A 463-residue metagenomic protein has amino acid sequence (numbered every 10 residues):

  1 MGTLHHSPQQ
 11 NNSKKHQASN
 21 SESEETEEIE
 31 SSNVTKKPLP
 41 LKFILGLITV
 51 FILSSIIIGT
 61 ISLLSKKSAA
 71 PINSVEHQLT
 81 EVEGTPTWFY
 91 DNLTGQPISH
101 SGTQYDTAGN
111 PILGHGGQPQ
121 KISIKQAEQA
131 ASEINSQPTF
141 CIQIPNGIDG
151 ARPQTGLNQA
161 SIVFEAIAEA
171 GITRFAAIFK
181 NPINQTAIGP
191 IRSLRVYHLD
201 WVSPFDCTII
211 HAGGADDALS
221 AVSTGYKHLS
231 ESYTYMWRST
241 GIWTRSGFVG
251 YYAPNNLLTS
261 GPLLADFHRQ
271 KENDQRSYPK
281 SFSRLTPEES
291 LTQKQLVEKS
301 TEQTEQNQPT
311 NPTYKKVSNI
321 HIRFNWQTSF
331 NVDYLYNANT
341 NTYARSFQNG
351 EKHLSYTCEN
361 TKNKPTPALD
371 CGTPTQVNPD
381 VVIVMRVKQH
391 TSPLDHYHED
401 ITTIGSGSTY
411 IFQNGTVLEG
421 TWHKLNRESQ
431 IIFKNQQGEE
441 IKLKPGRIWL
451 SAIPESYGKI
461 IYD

Functional and structural regions predicted by a protein language model:
M1-L39: N-terminal targeting leaders characterized by basic, low-complexity, disordered sequences that direct proteins
E24-E30, I72-A160, E169-D463: A surface/extracellular/periplasmic glyco- and lipid-processing/surface-interacting theme
K36-V50: N-terminal Sec-pathway targeting helices
I52-I57, F433: N-terminal export/assembly leader peptides and their processing motifs that target proteins to secretory
S55-I72: Hydrophobic single-pass membrane-insertion segments
A166: Change "in soluble alpha/beta enzymes" to "in soluble alpha/beta proteins
